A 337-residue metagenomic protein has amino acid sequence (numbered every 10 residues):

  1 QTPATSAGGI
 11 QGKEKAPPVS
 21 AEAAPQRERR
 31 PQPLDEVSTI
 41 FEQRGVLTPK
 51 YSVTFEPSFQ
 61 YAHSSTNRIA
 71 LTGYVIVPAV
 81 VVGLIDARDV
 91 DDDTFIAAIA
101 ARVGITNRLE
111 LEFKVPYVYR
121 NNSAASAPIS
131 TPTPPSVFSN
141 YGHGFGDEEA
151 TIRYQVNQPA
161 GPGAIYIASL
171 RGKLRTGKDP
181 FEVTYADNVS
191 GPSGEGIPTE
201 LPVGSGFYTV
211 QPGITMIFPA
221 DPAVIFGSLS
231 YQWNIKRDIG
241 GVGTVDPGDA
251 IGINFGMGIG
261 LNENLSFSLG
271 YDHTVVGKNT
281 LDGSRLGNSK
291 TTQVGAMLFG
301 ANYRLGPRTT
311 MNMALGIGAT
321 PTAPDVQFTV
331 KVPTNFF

Functional and structural regions predicted by a protein language model:
Q1-V77, V81, K178-P180: Outer-membrane beta-barrel biogenesis signature
D35, T39-I40, Y51-V53, F95-I99 (+7 more regions): Hydrophobic, lipid-facing positions within transmembrane beta-strands of outer-membrane proteins
Q43-R44, F55-F59, I99-I105, F113 (+8 more regions): Residues on the lipid-exposed face of transmembrane beta-strands in outer-membrane beta-barrel proteins
Q43-Y51, T66-R68, R108, Q158-Y166 (+6 more regions): Short loop/turn motifs that connect adjacent beta-strands in outer-membrane beta-barrel proteins
S52-E56, T66-R68, E110-E112, T151 (+5 more regions): Residue-level detector of the transmembrane beta-barrel scaffold of outer-membrane proteins
F59-S65, V115-N121, V156, G172-K178 (+5 more regions): Transmembrane beta-strands of outer-membrane beta-barrel pores
R68, T72-P78, D238-F337: Outer membrane beta-barrel transmembrane domains
Y119-V242, D246, N288-S289: Outer-membrane pore/translocation modules
